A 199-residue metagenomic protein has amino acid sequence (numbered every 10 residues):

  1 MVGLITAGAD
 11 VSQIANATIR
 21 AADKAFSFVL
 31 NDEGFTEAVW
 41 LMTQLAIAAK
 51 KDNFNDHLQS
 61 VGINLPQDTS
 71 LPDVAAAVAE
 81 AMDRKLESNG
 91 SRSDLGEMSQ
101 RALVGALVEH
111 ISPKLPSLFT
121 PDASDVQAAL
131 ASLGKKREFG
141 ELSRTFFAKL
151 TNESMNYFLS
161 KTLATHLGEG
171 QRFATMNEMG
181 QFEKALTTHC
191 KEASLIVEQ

Functional and structural regions predicted by a protein language model:
M1, M42, M82, L95-M98 (+2 more regions): Detector for methionine-enriched segments
M1-S91: Extended, helix-rich scaffolding/adaptor regions
K50-L150: Long amphipathic alpha-helical segments with strong coiled-coil/leucine-zipper propensity
E138-F139, R144-A148, N152-Q199: Membrane-interacting alpha-helical segments
